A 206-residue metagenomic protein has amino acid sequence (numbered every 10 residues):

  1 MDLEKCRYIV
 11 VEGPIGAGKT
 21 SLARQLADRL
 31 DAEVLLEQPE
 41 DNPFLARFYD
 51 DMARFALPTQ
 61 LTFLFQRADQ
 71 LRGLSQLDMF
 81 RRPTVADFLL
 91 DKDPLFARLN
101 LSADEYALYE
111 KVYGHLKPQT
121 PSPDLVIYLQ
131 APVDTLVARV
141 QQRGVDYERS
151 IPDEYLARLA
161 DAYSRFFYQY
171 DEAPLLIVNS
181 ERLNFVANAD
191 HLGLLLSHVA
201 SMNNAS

Functional and structural regions predicted by a protein language model:
V11: Hydrophobic anchor at the beta1->P-loop junction of P-loop NTPases
P14: P-loop (Walker A) phosphate-binding loop of NTP-binding proteins
K19: Conserved lysine of the Walker
L22-A23, A27: Post-Walker A alpha-helix
D28-Q66: Conserved substrate/cofactor phosphate-moiety recognition/catalytic segment in nucleotide-dependent phosphotransferases
F55-P121: Glycine-rich phosphate-binding loop used to anchor ATP phosphates in small-molecule kinases, encompassing both
D93-S164: A glycine- and Lys/Arg-enriched "phosphate-lid" helix/loop adjacent to the NTP-binding pocket of small-molecule kinases
A138-S150, E154-S206: NTP-dependent small-molecule kinase module
